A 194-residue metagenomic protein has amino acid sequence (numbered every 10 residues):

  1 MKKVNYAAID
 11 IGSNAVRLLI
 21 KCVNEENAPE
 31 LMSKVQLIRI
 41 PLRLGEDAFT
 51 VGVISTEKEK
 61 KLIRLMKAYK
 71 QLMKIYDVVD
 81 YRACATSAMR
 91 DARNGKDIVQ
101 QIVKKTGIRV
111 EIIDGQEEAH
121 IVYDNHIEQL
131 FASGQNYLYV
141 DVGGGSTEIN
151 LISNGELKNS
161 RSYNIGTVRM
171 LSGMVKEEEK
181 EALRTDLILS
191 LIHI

Functional and structural regions predicted by a protein language model:
M1-K2, D114-L138: Conserved phosphate-binding catalytic cores of ATP/NTP-utilizing and phosphoryl-transfer enzymes
K2-P29, G134-N159: Gly/Thr-rich phosphate-binding beta-strand-loop-beta motif of the actin/hexokinase/Hsp70
V16-T56, S153-E181: Short glycine-rich, Thr/Ser-proximal phosphate-binding strand/loop in the N-terminal lobe of ATP-dependent enzymes
K21, G95-D97, Y123-N125, L151-N154: Short acidic, glycine/serine/threonine-rich loops at helix termini
I63-K70: Generic structural signal for well-ordered alpha-helices, preferentially at hydrophobic/aromatic core positions
K70-V99: Short beta-strand-loop/turn "lid" adjacent to the catalytic site in phosphate-handling enzymes
R109-I112: A glycine-rich helix N-cap at a beta->alpha junction
I192-I194: Conserved small/polar residues in nucleotide/adenosyl-binding loops
